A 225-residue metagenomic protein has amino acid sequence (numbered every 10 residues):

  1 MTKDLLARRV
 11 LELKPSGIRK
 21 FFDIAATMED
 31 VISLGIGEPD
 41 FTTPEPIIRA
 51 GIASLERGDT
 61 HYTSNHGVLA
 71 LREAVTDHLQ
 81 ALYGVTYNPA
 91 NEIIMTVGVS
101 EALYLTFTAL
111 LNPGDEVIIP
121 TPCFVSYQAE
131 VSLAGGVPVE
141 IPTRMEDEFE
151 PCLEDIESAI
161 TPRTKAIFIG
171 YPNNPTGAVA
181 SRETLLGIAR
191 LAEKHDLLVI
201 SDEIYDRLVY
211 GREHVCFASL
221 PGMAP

Functional and structural regions predicted by a protein language model:
T2, L6-G98, L105: N-terminal small-domain helix-loop-helix segment of the aminotransferase-like
F21, Y127, I188: Aromatic/hydrophobic pocket-lining residues that form π-stacking "cages" and hydrophobic walls in ligand
M28, A134, K194-H195, A224: Helix C-cap/helix->beta junction micro-motif
T86-I93, P113-E116, R163, A224-P225: Short acidic capping loops at alpha-helix termini that bridge into adjacent secondary structure
A109-V131: Conserved PLP-anchoring active-site segment centered on the Schiff-base-forming lysine
L133-V139: A short helix-loop-beta submotif of the ANL/AMP-binding
V139, T143-A218: Active-site phosphate-binding strand-loop segment of PLP-dependent enzymes
